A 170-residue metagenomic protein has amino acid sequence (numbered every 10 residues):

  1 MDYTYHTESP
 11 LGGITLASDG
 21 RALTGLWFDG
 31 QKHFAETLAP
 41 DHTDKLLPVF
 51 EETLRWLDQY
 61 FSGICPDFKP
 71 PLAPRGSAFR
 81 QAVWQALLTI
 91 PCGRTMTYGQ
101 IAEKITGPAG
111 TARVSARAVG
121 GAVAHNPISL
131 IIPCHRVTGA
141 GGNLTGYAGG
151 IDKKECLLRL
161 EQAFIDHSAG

Functional and structural regions predicted by a protein language model:
M1-Y3, D41: Intrinsically disordered, low-complexity, charged terminal extensions of DNA damage-control enzymes
Y3-P10, I64-G170: Nucleic acid-binding interface residues in structured DNA/RNA-binding domains, emphasizing the DNA-engaging scaffolds
G12, D19-A22, G142: Beta-strand-connecting loop/turn residues
I14-A17, R136: Short beta-strand scaffold segments in enzyme catalytic cores
S18-K69: Compact structured core domains
